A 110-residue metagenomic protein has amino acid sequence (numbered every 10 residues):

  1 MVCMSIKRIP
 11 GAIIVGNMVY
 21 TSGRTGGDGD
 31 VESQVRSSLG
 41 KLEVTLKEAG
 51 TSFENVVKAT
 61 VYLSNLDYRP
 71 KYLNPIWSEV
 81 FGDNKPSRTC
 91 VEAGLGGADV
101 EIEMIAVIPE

Functional and structural regions predicted by a protein language model:
M1-E110: Short, polar/acidic, helix-capping and beta-turn segments at strand->helix junctions that line the mouths
